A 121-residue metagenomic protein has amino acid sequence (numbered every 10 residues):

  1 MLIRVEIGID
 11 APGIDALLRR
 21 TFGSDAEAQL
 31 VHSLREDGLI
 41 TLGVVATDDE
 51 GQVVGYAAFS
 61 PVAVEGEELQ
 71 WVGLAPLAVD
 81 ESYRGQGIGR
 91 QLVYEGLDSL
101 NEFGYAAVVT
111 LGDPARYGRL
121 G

Functional and structural regions predicted by a protein language model:
M1-V31, D37-V53, E67: Short amphipathic alpha-helix that is part of the acyltransferase structural core
D10, D80, R84-G85, Y117: Glycine-/small-residue-rich active-site loops that bind phosphorylated ligands and cofactors
G43-V45, Q52-A63, Q70-A78: Conserved beta-strand in the GNAT
P61, E81, G112: Residues that line or immediately flank small-molecule/substrate-binding pockets and catalytic motifs
L74, V79, G85-D98, V109-T110: Conserved acetyl-CoA-binding loop-helix of GNAT-fold acetyltransferases
E102-V108, G112-G121: Conserved active-site alpha-helix within GNAT-family acetyltransferase domains
